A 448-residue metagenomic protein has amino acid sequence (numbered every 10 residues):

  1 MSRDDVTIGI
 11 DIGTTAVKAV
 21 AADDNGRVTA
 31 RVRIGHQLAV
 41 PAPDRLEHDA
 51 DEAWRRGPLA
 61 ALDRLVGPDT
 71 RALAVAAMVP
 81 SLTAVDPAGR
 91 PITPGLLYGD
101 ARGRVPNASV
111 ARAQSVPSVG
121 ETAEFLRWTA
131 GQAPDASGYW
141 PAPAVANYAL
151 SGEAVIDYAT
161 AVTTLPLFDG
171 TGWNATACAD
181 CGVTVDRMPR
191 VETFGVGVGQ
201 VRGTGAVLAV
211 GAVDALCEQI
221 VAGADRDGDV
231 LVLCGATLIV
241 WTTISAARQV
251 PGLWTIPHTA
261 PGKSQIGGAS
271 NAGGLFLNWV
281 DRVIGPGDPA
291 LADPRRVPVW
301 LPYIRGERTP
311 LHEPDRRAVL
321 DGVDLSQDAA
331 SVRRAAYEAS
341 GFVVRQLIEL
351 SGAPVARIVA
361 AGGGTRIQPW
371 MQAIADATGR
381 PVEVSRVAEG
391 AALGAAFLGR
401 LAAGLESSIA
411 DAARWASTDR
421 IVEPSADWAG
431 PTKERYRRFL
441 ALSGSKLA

Functional and structural regions predicted by a protein language model:
M1-T93, T204-V210, A375-V382, A448: N-terminal glycine/serine-rich phosphate-binding loop of ATP-dependent small-molecule kinases, especially carbohydrate
I8-G9, R104, A108-V155, L165-D180 (+2 more regions): Active-site core segments that coordinate phosphate-bearing ligands/cofactors across diverse enzyme families
A30-I34, P189, D321, R420: Structural signal for short hydrophobic segments within the conserved structured cores of catalytic domains across
I34-G35, Y98, S245: A generic structural motif
D49, D100, D214: Short, conserved phosphate/pyrophosphate- and ester-handling motifs at nucleotide-, phospho-/glycolipid
G67-Y98, S118-G120, P143, N147-F168 (+2 more regions): Short beta-strand-loop/turn "lid" adjacent to the catalytic site in phosphate-handling enzymes
D180-R187: A structural motif corresponding to the C-terminal end of an alpha-helix and its immediate exit/capping segment
